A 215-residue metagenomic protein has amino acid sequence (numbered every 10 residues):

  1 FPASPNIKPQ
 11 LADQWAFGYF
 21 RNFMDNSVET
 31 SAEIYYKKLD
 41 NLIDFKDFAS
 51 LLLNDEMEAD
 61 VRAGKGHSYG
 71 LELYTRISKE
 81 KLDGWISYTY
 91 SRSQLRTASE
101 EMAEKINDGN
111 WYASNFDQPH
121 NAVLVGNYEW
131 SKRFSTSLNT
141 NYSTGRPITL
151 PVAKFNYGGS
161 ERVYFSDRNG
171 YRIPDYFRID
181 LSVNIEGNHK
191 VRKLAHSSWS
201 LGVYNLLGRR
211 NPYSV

Functional and structural regions predicted by a protein language model:
F1, L42-L51, E56, S91 (+3 more regions): Outer-membrane beta-barrel translocator domains and adjoining extracellular loop/strand segments of Gram-negative
F1-S31, Y36-K38, S50-K79, N115-P119 (+1 more regions): Outer-membrane beta-barrel signature, preferentially recognizing the C-terminal barrel domain of Gram-negative
A3-P5, N110-A113, S166-R172, N188: Active-site rim elements
A12, F23-N26, S78-L82, S91 (+4 more regions): Outer-membrane beta-barrel channels and translocator barrels
W15, L71, L124, L181 (+1 more regions): Residue-level detector of short, conserved catalytic/binding motifs and their immediate flanks
G18-F20, S31-Y35, S87-T89, N139-N141 (+1 more regions): Transmembrane beta-strands of outer-membrane beta-barrel proteins
Y35-K38, M57-L150: Gram-negative outer-membrane beta-barrel transporters
L39-D40, R133, N141-S160, P174-D180 (+1 more regions): C-terminal beta-signal and adjacent terminal beta-strands/loops of Gram-negative outer-membrane beta-barrel proteins
